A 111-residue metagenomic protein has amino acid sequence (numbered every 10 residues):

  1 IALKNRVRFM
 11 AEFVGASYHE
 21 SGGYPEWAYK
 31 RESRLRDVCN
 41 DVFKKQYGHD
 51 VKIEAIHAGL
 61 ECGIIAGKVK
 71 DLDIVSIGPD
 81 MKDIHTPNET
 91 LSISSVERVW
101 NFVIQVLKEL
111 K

Functional and structural regions predicted by a protein language model:
I1-N5: C-terminal catalytic subdomain
V7, C39: Aromatic/hydrophobic pocket-lining residues that form π-stacking "cages" and hydrophobic walls in ligand
R8-A16: A common structural junction motif
A11, F43-K44: A generic structural signal for well-ordered alpha-helical segments
A16-R36, K44, H57, G63: A short beta-alpha structural unit
D50-N101, Q105: Zn-dependent metallopeptidase/amidohydrolase metal-coordination segment
L107-K111: Short, hydrophobic alpha-helical segments
